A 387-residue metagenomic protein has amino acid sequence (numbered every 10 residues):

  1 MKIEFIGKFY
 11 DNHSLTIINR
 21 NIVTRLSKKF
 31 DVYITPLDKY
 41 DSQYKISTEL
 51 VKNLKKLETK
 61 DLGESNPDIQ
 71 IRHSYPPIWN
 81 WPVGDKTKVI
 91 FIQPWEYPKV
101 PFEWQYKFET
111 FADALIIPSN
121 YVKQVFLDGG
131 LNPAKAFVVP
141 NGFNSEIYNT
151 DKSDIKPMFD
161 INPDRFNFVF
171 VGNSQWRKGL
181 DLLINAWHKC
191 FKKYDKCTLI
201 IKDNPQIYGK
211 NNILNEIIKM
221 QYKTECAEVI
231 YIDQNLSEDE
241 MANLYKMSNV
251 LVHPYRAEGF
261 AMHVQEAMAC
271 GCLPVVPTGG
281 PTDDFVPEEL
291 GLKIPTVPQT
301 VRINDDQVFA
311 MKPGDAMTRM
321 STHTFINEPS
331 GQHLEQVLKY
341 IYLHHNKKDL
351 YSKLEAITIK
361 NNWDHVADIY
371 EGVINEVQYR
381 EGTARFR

Functional and structural regions predicted by a protein language model:
E4, I161-K178, I184-W187, L199-I201 (+1 more regions): Conserved donor-binding/catalytic core segment of Leloir-type glycosyltransferases
E4-I6, D41-D128, E240: Extended catalytic core of nucleotide-activated donor transferases of GT-like folds
E103-W104, F143-F159: Acidic anion/phosphate-binding donor-loop and adjacent secondary structure in glycosyltransferase catalytic cores
D113-Q124, N132-T150: Donor nucleotide-sugar binding/catalytic pocket of nucleotide-sugar-dependent glycosyltransferases
N211-D239: Nucleotide-activated donor-binding/catalytic signature segment of Leloir-type glycosyltransferases, i.e., the conserved
R256: Aromatic "clamp/platform" in nucleotide-sugar-dependent glycosyltransferases that forms part of the donor/acceptor
L273-V276, V286, L292-K293: Short hydrophobic beta-strand element within catalytic cores of glycosyltransferases and related nucleotide-activated
T324-L334, H345-N375: A charged, aromatic-enriched C-terminal amphipathic alpha-helix characteristic of glycosyltransferases across folds
